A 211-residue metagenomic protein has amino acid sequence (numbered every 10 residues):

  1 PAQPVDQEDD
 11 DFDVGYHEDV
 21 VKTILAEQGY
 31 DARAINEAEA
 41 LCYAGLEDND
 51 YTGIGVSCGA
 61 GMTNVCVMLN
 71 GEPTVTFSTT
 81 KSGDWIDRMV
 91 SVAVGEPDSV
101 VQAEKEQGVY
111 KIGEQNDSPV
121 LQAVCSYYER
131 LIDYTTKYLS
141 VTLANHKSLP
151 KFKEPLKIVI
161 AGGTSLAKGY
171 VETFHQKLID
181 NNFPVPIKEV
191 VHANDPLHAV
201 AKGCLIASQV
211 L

Functional and structural regions predicted by a protein language model:
P1-V56, N70-T79, G83-D84, R88-P97 (+5 more regions): Nucleotide/phosphate-binding catalytic cleft detector across ATP-hydrolyzing and phosphate-transferring enzymes
C58-A60: A generic beta-sheet turn/junction motif
T63-V67: Short beta-strand scaffold segments in enzyme catalytic cores
V101: Active-site-proximal helix-loop-helix substrate-binding element of RNase H-like nuclease domains
